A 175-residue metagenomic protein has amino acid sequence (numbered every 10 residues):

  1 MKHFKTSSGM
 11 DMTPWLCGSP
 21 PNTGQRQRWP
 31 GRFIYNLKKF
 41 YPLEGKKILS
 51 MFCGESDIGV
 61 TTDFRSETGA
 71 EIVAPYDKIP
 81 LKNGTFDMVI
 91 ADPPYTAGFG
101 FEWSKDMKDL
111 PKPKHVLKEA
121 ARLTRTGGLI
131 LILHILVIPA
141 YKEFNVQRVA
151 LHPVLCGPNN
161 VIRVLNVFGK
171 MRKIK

Functional and structural regions predicted by a protein language model:
M1-I58, N160-V161: S-adenosyl-L-methionine
G45, G84-D87, T126-G127: Beta-strand-connecting loops/turns
G45-I79: SAM cofactor-binding core of SAM-dependent methyltransferases, primarily the Rossmann-like beta-alpha-beta module
G54, Y95-T96, I135-P139: Short "lid" loop at the C-terminus of a central beta-strand within the Rossmann-like core of SAM-dependent
D77-A91, T96-A97: A short acidic, Gly/Pro-enriched loop at the edge of an enzyme's catalytic core that lines a small-molecule cofactor
D106-T126: A short glycine-rich, Lys/Arg-flanked "PGG" loop and its adjoining helix->strand segment in the class I
G127-H134: Conserved beta-strand signature within the Rossmann-like core of class I S-adenosyl-L-methionine
I135-K175: Class I S-adenosyl-L-methionine
